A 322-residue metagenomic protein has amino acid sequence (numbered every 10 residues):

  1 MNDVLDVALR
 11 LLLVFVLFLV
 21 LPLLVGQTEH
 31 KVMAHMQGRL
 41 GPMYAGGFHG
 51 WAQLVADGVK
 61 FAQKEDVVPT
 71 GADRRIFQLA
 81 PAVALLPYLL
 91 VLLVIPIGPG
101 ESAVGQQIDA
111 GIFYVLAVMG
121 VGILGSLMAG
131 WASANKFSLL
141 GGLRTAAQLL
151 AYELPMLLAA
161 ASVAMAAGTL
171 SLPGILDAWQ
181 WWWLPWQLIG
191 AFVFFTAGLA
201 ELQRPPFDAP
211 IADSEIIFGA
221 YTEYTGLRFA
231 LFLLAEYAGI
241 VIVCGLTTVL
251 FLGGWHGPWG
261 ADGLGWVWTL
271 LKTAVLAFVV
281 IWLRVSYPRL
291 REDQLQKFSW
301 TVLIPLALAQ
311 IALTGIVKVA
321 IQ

Functional and structural regions predicted by a protein language model:
M1-Q322: Selective transmembrane helix interface/packing segments
